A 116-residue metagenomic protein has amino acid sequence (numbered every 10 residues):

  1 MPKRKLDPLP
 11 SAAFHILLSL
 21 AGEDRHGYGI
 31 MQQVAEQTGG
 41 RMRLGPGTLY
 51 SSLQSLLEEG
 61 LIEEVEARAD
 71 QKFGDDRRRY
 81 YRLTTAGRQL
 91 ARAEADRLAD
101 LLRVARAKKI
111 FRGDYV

Functional and structural regions predicted by a protein language model:
M1-K5: Short, Lys/Arg-enriched N-terminal segment that forms or immediately precedes the first helix of a structured domain
L6-T48: N-terminal helix-turn-helix DNA-binding core of bacterial DNA-binding proteins
L49-L56: Basic amphipathic alpha-helical segments that dock to polyanions
L57-G74, R82: Beta-hairpin "wing" of winged helix-turn-helix
R77: Exposed loop/turn and edge beta-strand positions of beta-sandwich/beta-sheet ligand-binding modules
A86-V116: Amphipathic alpha-helical dimerization/coiled-coil segments that flank or bridge DNA-binding/regulatory modules
